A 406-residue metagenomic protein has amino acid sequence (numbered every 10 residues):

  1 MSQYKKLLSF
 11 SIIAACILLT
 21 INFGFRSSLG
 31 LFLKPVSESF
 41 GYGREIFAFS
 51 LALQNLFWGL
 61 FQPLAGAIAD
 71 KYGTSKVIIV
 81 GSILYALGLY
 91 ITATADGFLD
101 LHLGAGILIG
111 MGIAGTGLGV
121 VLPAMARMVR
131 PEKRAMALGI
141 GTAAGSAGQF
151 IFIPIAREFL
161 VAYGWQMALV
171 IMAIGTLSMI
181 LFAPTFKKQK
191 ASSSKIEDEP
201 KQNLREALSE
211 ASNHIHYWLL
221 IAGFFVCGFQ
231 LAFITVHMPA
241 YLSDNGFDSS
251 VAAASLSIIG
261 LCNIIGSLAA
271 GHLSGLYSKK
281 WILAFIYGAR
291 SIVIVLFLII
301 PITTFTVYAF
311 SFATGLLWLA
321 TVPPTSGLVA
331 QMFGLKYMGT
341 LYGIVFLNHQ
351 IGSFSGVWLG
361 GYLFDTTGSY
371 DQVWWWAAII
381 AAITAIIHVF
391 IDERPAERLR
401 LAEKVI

Functional and structural regions predicted by a protein language model:
S27, N55-P63, F150, G260-L268 (+1 more regions): Residue-level signature of mid-helix packing/kink "hotspots" within the transmembrane helices of 12-pass Major
L29-L33, S212-S267: Extracytoplasmic gate region of multi-pass secondary transporters
L60-L99: Conserved MFS/SLC helix-loop-helix module at the cytosolic interface between two early adjacent transmembrane helices
F61-G73, S267-S278, D365: Helix-to-loop junctions at the C-terminal end of transmembrane segments in multipass secondary transporters
D100-T116, F225, T306-A320: Hydrophobic core of transmembrane alpha-helices in multi-pass small-molecule transporters, especially MFS/SLC-type
A105-A143, G334: Cytoplasmic helix-loop-helix junction between adjacent transmembrane helices in 12-TM secondary transporters
G141-A191: Helix-loop-helix hairpin linking two adjacent transmembrane segments in secondary transporters
I259, L276-L328: C-terminal transmembrane helical hairpin of 12-TM major facilitator-type secondary transporters
